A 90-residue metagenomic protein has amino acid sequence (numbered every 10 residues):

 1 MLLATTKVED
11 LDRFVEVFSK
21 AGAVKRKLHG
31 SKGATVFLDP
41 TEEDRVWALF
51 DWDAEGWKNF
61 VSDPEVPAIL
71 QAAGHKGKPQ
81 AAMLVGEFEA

Functional and structural regions predicted by a protein language model:
M1-K7, A34-D63: Short, well-ordered beta-strand segments in beta-rich or mixed alpha/beta enzyme and ligand-binding folds
D10-G33, E65-L70: Short amphipathic alpha-helical segments
H29-V46, I69-A90: Glycine-rich beta-strand-turn "strand-cap" elements at beta-sheet edges
